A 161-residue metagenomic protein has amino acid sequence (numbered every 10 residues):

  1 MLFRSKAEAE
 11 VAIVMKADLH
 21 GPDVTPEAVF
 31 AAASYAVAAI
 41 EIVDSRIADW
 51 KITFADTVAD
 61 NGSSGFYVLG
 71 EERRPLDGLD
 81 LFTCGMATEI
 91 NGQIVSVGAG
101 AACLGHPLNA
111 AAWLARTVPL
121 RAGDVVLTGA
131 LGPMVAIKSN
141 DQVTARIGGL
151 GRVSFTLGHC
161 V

Functional and structural regions predicted by a protein language model:
M1-P107, A111-A112, K138, Q142-T144 (+1 more regions): Catalytic-core "active-site belt" of small-molecule-metabolizing enzymes, emphasizing His/Asp/Glu-rich regions
H106-I137: A conserved acidic, glycine/proline-rich C-terminal tail/linker
I147: Non-cytosolic coordination micro-motifs
